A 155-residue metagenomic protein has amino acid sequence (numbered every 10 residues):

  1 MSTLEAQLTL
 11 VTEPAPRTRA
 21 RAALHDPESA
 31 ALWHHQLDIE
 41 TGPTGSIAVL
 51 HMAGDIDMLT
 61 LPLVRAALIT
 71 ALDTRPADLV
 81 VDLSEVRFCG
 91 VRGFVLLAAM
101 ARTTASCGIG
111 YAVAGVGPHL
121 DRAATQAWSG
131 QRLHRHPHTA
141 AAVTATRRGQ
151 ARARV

Functional and structural regions predicted by a protein language model:
M1-V86, A98-V155: STAS-like cytosolic regulatory interaction modules
G90-G93: Conserved phosphotransfer microenvironments
